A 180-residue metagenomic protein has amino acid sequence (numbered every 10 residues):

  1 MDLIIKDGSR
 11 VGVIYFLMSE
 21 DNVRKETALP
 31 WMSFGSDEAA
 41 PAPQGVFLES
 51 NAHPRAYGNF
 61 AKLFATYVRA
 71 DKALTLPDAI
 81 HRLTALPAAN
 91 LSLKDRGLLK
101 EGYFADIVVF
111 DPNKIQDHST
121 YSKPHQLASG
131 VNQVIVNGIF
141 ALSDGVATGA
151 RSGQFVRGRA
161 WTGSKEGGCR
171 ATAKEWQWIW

Functional and structural regions predicted by a protein language model:
M1-G8, D21-K114: His/Asp/Glu-enriched, well-ordered alpha-helical/loop segment that forms or immediately abuts the divalent-metal
G12-L17, L91: Active-site glycine- and acidic-residue-rich loops that bind and position anionic ligands or nucleotide-like cofactors
R24-W31, S36-D37, P41, V108-Q154: C-terminal cap of metal-dependent C-N hydrolases
A150-S164: Short, surface-exposed, low-complexity cationic segments
W176-W180: Tryptophan (W) side chains
